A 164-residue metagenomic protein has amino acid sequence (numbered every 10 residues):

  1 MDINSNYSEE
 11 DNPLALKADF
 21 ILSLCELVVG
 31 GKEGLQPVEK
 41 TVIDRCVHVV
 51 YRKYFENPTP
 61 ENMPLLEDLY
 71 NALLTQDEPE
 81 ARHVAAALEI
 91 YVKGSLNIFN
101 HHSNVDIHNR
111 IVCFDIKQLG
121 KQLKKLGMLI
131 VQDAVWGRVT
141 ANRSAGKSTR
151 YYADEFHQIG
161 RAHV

Functional and structural regions predicted by a protein language model:
D2-H163: P-loop NTPase motor domains
